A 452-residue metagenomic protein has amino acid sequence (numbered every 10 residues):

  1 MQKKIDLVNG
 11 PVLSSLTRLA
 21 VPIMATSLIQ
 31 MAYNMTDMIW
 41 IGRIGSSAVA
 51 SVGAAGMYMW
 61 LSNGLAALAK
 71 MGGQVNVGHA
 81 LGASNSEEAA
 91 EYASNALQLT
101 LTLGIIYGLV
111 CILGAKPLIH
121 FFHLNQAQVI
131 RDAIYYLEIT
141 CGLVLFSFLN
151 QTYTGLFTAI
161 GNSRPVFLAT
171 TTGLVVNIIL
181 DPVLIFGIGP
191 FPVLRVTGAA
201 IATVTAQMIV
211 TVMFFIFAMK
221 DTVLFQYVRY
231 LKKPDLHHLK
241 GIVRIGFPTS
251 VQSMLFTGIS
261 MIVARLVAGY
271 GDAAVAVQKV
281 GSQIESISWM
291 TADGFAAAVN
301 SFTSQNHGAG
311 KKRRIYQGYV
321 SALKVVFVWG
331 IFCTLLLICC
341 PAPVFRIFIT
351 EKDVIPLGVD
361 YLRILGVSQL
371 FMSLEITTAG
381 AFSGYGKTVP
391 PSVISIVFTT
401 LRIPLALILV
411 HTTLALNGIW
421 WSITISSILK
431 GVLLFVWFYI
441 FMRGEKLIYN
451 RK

Functional and structural regions predicted by a protein language model:
M1-A20, V77-L143, F191-F247, T303-S368 (+1 more regions): Short alpha-helical transmembrane segments in multi-pass integral membrane proteins
N9, L13-A32, T36, Y58-L65 (+8 more regions): Residue-level signal for short hydrophobic patches within transmembrane helices of multi-pass membrane transporters
R18-D37, I139, G173, A206-V210 (+4 more regions): Transmembrane helical elements of multi-pass membrane transporters/channels
L28, A32-A50, I119-A127, I185-L194 (+4 more regions): Helix-terminus/linker motif at the lipid-water interface of multi-pass membrane proteins
I41-W60, Y92, A127-D132, V196-T197 (+5 more regions): Interfacial/gating helices of multi-pass transporter permease domains
V49-L109, S147-G161, P165-V166, A264 (+3 more regions): Small-residue-rich hydrophobic transmembrane alpha-helices
L61-G64, N177-P182, T211-F215, I287-M290 (+3 more regions): Hydrophobic transmembrane alpha-helices of multi-pass small-molecule transporters
K70, I139-T158, V166-L174, A199-V212 (+4 more regions): Short runs within selected transmembrane alpha-helices of multi-pass transporters and secretion channels
